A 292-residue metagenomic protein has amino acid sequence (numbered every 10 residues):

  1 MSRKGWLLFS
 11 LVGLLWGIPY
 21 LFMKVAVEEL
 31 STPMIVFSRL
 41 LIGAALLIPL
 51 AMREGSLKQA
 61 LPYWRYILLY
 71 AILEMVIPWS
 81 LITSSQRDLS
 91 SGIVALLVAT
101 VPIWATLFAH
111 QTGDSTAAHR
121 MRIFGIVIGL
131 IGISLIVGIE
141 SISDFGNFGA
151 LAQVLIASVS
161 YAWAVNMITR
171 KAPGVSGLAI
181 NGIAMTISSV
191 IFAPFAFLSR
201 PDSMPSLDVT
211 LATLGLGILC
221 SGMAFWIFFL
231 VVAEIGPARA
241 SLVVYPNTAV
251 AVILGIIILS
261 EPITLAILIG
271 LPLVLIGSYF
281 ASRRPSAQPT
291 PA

Functional and structural regions predicted by a protein language model:
M1-M34, S84, S143-R170, V190 (+1 more regions): Glycine-/small-residue-enriched transmembrane alpha-helix faces in small-molecule transporters and effluxers
L15, P19-Y20, I48-V98, I131 (+2 more regions): Specific transmembrane alpha-helical segments of multi-pass solute transporters/efflux pumps, especially DMT/EamA
I18, F22-V25, E29, G43-L61 (+4 more regions): Membrane-interface helix-cap regions at the ends of transmembrane helices in multi-pass membrane proteins
E29-I77, T100-A109, S160-A164, G182-S199 (+3 more regions): Transmembrane alpha-helices of multi-pass small-molecule transport proteins
S38, M75, V94-T100, V165-S189 (+1 more regions): Helix-helix packing/entry segments at the starts of transmembrane helices
L46-S56, I82, V101-V127, A249-L268: C-terminal transmembrane-helix exit sites in multi-pass transporters
L47, A105-L107, Q111, G129 (+4 more regions): Transmembrane alpha-helical segments that form core, pore/gating elements of small-molecule transporters/exporters
L47, L68, A99-T100, A118-E140 (+3 more regions): Hydrophobic transmembrane alpha-helices of multi-pass small-molecule transport proteins
